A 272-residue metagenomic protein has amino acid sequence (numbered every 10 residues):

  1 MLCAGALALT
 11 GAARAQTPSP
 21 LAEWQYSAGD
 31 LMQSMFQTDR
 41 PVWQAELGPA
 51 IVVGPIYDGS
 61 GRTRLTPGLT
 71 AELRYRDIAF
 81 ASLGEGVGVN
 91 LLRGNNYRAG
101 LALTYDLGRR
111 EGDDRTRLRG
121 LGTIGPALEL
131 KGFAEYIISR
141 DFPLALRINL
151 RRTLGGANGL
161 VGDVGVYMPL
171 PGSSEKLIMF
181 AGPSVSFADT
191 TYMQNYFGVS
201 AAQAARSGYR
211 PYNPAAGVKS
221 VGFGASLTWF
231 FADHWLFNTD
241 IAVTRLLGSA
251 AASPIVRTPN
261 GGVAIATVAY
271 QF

Functional and structural regions predicted by a protein language model:
M1-R40: Cleavable N-terminal export/targeting peptides
T17-Q25, G29-D30, Y136, T153-A251 (+2 more regions): Outer-membrane beta-barrel transmembrane domain signature
F36-T38, I56-S60, G88, R119-T123 (+3 more regions): Outer-membrane beta-barrel domain signature
W43, T63-L69, N95, I124-L130 (+4 more regions): Residues that define the transmembrane beta-barrel architecture of outer-membrane proteins
A45, D77-A81, Y97, R140-L146 (+2 more regions): Repeated loop/turn-to-beta-strand initiation elements of outer-membrane beta-barrel proteins
L47-V53, L83-E85, L101-Y105, G132 (+3 more regions): Transmembrane beta-barrel strands of outer-membrane/channel proteins
P49-V53, L69-Y75, E85-L91, G132-Y136 (+5 more regions): Residues on the lipid-exposed face of transmembrane beta-strands in outer-membrane beta-barrel proteins
D58-R62, F80-S82, G94, R109-D113 (+3 more regions): Outer-membrane beta-barrel proteins
